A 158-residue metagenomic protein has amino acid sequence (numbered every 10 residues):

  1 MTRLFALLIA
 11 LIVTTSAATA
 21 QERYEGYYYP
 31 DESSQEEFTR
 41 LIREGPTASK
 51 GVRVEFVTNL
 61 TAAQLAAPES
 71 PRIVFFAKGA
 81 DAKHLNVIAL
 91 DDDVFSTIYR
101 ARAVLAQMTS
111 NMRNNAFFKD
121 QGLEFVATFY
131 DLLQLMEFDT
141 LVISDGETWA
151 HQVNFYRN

Functional and structural regions predicted by a protein language model:
M1-L4: Positively charged n-region of N-terminal signal peptides that target proteins for export
A6-T14: Bacterial N-terminal signal peptides
I12, A80, L133-L135: A generic structural signal for short, solvent-exposed coil/turn residues that cap or connect secondary-structure
A20-H84, D93-S96: N-proximal, solvent-exposed amphipathic alpha-helical segments enriched in charged/polar residues
Q64-Y130: Mature extracytoplasmic domains of secretory-pathway proteins
R113-F155: A short amphipathic beta-strand at an alpha->beta junction
N158: Short terminal or interdomain "cap/linker" segment that borders an active site or interface and mediates
